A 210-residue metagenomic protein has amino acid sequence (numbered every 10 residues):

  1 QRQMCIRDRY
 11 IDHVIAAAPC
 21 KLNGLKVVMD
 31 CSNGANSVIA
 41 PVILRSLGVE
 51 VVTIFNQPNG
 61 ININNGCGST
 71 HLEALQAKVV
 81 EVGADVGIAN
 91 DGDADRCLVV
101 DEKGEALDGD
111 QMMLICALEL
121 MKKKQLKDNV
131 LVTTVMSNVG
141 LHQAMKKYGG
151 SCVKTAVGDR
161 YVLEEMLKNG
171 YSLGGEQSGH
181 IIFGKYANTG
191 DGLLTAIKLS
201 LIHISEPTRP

Functional and structural regions predicted by a protein language model:
Q1, K21-N23, L72-T134, V139-G149: Replace "Mg2+/Mn2+-dependent" with "divalent metal-dependent
Q1-Q3, R7-V82: Gly/Ser/Thr-enriched, mixed-charge loops and adjacent short helices that form phosphate/oxyanion-binding elements
Q1-R2, I6-D8, S200-P210: Residue-level detector of conserved catalytic or cofactor/ligand-binding positions in enzyme active sites
R9, A35-I39, C67-T70, A74 (+5 more regions): Conserved active-site and cofactor/substrate-binding residues in soluble primary-metabolism enzymes
C31, N62-C67, G104-D108, V132 (+1 more regions): Alpha-helix capping and helix-loop boundary segments enriched in small/acidic/polar residues
N33, G92-R96, G104, G179 (+1 more regions): Short, glycine/acidic-enriched loop or turn micro-motifs at the edges of active sites
G48-F55, A106-Q111, G149-V157: Short hydrophobic/aromatic-enriched beta-strand-loop microsegments
V86, K123-L201, S205: Phosphate-binding and adjacent anionic-ligand microenvironments
